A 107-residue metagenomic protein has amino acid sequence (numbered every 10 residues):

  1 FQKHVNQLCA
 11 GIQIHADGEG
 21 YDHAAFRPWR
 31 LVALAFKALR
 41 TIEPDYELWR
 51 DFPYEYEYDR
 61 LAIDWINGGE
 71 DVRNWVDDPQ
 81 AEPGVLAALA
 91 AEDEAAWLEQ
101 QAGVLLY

Functional and structural regions predicted by a protein language model:
F1-A88: Conserved functional hotspot residues or short segments at active or partner-binding sites across diverse domains
D93-Y107: Structural signal for terminal/edge beta-strands and the immediately following C-terminal loop/tail that closes
